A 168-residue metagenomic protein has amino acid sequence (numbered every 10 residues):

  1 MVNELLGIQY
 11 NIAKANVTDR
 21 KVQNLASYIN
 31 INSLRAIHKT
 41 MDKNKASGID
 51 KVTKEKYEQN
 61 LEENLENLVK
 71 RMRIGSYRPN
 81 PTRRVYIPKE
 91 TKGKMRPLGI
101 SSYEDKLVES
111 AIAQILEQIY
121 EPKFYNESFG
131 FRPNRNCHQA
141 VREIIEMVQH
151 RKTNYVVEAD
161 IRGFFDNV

Functional and structural regions predicted by a protein language model:
M1-Y28, N32: Charged, compositionally biased N-terminal leader segments and the immediate start of the first structured element
N24, I37-M41, I49-K56, P79-Y86 (+2 more regions): Short coil/turn segments at secondary-structure boundaries
I29-K39, K43: Gly/serine-rich nucleotide phosphate-binding loop at the start of the catalytic core of nucleotide/ADP-ribose-handling
H38, A113-E121, R142-I145, Q149: Amphipathic, well-packed alpha-helical segments that form the structural scaffold of globular domains
K43, S47-T53, G99, H138-V168: Conserved catalytic palm subdomain of right-hand nucleotidyl-transferase polymerases, strongest for RNA-directed enzymes
K56-P81: Amphipathic alpha-helical blocks
M95-F124: Conserved pre-motif C helix in the palm subdomain of viral-like polymerases
I100-Y103, F131-R135: Conserved, non-catalytic sequence blocks in retroelement Pol enzymes and Pol-derived host proteins
